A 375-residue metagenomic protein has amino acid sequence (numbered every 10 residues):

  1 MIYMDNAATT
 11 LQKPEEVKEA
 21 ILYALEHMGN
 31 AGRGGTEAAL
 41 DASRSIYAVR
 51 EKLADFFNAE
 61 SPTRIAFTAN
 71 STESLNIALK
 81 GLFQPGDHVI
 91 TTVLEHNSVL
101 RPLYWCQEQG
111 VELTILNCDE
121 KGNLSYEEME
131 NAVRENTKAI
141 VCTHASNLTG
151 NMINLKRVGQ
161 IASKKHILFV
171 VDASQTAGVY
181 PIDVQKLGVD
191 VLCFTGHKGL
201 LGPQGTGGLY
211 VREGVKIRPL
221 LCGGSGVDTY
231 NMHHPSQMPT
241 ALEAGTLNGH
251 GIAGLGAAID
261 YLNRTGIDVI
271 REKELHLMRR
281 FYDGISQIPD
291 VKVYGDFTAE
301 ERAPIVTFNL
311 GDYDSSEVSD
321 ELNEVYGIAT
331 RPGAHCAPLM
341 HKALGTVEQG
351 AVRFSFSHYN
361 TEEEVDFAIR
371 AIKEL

Functional and structural regions predicted by a protein language model:
M1-L375: Pyridoxal 5′-phosphate
